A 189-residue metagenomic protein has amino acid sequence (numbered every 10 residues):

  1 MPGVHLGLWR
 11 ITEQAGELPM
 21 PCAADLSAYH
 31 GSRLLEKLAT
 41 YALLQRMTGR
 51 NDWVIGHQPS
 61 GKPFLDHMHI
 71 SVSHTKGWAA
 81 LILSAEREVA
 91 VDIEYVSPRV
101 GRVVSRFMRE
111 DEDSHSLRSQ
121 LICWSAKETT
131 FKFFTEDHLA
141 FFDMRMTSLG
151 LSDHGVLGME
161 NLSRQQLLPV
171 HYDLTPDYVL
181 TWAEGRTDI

Functional and structural regions predicted by a protein language model:
M1-I189: Core catalytic alpha/beta fold that binds nucleotide/phospho-ligands
